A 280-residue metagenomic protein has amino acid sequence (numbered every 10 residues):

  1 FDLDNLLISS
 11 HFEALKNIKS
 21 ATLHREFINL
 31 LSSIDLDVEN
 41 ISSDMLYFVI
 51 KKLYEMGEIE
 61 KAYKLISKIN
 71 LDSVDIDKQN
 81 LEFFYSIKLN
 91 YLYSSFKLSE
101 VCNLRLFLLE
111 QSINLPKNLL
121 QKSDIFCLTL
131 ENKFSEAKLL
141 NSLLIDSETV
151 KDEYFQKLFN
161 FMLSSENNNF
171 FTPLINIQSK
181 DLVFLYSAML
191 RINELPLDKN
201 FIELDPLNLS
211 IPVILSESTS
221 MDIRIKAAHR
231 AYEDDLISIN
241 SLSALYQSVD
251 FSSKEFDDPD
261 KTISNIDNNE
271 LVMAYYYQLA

Functional and structural regions predicted by a protein language model:
F1-A280: Alpha-helical solenoid repeat scaffolds
